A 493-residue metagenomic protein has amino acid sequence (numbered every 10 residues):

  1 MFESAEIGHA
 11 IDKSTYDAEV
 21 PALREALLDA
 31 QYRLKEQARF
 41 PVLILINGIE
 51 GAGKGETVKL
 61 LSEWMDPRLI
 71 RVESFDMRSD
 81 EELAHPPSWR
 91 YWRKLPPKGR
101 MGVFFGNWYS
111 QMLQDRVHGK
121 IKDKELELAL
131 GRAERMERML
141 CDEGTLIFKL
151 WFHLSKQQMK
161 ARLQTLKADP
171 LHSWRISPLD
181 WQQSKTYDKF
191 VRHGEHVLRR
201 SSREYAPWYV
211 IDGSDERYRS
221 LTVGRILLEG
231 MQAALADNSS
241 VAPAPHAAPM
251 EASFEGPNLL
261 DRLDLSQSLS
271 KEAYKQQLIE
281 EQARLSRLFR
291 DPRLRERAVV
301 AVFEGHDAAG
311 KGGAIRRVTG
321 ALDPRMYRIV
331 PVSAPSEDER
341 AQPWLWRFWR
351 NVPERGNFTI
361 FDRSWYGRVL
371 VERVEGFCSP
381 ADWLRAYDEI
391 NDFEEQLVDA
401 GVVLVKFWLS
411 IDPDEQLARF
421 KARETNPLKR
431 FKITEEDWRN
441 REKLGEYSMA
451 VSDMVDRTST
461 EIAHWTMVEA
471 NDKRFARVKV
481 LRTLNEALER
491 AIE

Functional and structural regions predicted by a protein language model:
M1-E493: Glycine-rich phosphate-binding loop of ATP-dependent small-molecule kinases
